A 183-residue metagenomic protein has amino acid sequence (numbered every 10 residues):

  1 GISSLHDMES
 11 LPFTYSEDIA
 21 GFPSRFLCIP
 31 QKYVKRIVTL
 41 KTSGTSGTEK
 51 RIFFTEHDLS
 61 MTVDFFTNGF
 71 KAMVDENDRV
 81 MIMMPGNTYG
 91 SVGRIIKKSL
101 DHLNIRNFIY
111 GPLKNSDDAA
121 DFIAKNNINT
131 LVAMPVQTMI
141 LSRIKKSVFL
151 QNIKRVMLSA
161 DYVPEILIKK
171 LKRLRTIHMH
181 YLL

Functional and structural regions predicted by a protein language model:
G1-K41, G47-M61, N68: Nucleotide 5′-phosphate-binding alpha/beta core
T42-T45, V80, L131, V156: Conserved S/T- and glycine-rich ATP-binding loop of Class I adenylate-forming
E56-G69, R79-M139: AMP-binding/adenylate-forming
V74-D78: Short helix-loop-beta connector
I95-L100, K146, L167-L174: Short, aromatic/basic amphipathic alpha-helical patches
I140-I144: Phosphate/pyrophosphate-binding betaalpha-module
S147-N152: Short, conserved loop/helix-junction motifs that constitute active-site signature segments in enzyme catalytic cores
I153-L183: Gly/Ser/Thr-rich phosphate-binding loop
